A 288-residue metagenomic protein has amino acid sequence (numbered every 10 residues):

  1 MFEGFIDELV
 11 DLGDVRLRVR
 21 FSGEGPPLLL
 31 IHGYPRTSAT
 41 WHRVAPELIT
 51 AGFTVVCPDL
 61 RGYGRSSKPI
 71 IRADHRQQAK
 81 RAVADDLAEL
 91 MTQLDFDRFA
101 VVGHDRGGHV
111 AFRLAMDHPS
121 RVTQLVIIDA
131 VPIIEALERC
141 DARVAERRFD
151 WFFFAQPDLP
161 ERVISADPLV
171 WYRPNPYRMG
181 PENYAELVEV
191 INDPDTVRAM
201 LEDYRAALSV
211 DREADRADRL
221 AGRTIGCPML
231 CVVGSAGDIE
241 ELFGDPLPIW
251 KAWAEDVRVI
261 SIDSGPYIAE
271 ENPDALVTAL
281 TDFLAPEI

Functional and structural regions predicted by a protein language model:
M1-L9, V15-L17, P27, A39-T40 (+6 more regions): Flexible "cap/lid" subdomain of the alpha/beta-hydrolase fold that forms the substrate-access gate
V19-F21: Conserved hydrophobic "DFG−1" position in protein kinase catalytic cores
G25, G33-R36: Active-site glycine-rich loops that stabilize anionic/oxyanionic intermediates across multiple enzyme folds
L30-G33, C57: Structural cue for short, hydrophobic secondary-structure segments
P35, L247, V277: Short amphipathic alpha-helical segment that frequently serves as the phosphate-/nucleotide-binding helix
A39-V55: Short amphipathic alpha-helix adjacent to the substrate-entry channel of hydrolases
G265-P273, V277: Catalytic histidine-centered segment of alpha/beta-hydrolase-like enzymes
